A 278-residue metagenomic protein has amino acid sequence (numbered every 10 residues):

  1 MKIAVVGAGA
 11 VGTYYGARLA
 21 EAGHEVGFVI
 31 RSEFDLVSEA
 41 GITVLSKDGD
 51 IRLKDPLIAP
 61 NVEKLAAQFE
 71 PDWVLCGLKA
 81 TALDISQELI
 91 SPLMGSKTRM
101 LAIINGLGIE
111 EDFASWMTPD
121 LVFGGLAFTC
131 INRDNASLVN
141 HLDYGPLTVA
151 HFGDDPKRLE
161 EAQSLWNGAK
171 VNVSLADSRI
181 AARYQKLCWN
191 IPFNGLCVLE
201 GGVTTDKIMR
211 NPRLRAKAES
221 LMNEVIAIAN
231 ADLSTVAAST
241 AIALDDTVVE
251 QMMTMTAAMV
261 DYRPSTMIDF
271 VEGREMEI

Functional and structural regions predicted by a protein language model:
M1-D50: NAD(P)+-binding Rossmann beta1-loop-alpha1 motif at the extreme N-terminus of oxidoreductases
A4, G27, R99-L101, T148 (+1 more regions): A structural signal for isolated positions on well-ordered beta-strands in alpha/beta enzyme cores
S32-L36, T81-A82, L107-G108, K157: Short alpha-helical
I51-L138: Rossmann-like NAD(P)(H) cofactor-binding subdomain of soluble oxidoreductases
F69, N105-K186, P192: Rossmann-fold dinucleotide-binding core
M94-K97, L138-T148, G201-R210, Y262-E272: Helix-loop-beta segment of a Rossmann-like dinucleotide-binding subdomain
N167-G168, E219-I278: NAD(P)-dependent Rossmann-like dehydrogenase/reductase catalytic/cofactor-binding core
I180-D206, R213-I226: Active-site-proximal catalytic alpha-helix in oxidoreductases
